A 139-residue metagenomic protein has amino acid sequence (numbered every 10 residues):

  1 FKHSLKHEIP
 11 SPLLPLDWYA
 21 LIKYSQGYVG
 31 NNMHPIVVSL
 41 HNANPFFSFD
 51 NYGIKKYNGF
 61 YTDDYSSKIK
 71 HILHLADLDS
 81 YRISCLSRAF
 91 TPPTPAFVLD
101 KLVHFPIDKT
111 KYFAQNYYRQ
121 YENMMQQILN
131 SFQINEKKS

Functional and structural regions predicted by a protein language model:
F1-S139: Active-site anion-handling motifs in enzyme catalytic cores
